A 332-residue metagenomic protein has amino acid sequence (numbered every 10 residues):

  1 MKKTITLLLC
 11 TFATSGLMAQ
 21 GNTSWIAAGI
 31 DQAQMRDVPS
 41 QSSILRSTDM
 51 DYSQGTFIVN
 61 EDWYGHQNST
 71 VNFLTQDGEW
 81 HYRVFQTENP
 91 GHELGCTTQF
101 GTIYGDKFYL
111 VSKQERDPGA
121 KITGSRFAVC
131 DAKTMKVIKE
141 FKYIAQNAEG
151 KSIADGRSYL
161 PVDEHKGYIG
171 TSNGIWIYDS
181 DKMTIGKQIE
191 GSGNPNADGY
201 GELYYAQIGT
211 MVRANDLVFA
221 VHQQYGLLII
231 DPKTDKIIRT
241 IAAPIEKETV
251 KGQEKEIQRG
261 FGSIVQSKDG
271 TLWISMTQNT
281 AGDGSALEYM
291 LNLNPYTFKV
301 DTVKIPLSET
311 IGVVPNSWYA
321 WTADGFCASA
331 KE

Functional and structural regions predicted by a protein language model:
M1-Q34: Bacterial Sec-dependent N-terminal signal peptides
S40-S47, G91-T102, Q146-E164, P195-R213 (+2 more regions): Repeated scaffold domains used in trafficking and secretory/extracellular systems, primarily beta-propellers
Y52-T56, G105-K107, E164-H165, N215-D216 (+3 more regions): Short coil/turn segments that connect the beta-strands within blades of beta-propeller domains
I58, L110, I169, A220 (+2 more regions): Residue position within the beta-strands of beta-propeller blades
V59-R157, V162-E164: Post-signal peptide N-terminal segment of secreted/secretory-pathway proteins
G65-N72, P118-A128, G174-I177, Q224-D231 (+1 more regions): Structural motif
Q76-G78, D131-M135, D179-M183, D231-D235 (+1 more regions): Short loop/turn segments that connect beta-strands within beta-propeller blades
W80-P90, V137-A145, I185-A197, I238-E246 (+1 more regions): Beta-propeller fold detector
